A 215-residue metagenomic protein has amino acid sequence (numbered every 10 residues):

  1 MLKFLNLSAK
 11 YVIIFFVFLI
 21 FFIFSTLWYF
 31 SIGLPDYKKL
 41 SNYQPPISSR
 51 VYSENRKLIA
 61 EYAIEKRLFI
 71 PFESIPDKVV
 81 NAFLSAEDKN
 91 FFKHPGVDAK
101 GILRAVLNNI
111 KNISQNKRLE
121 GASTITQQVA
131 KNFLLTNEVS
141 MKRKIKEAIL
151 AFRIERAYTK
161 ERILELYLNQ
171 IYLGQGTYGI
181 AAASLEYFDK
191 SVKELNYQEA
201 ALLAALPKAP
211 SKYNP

Functional and structural regions predicted by a protein language model:
M1-Y52, N90-F91: N-terminal type II signal-anchor transmembrane helix that functions as the membrane-insertion/stop-transfer segment
F4, S8, A99-V106, I145: Hydrophobic alpha-helical segments of integral membrane proteins, encompassing both true transmembrane helices
L34-Y37, A63-F72, A86, A148: N-terminal post-signal-peptidase region of extra-cytosolic proteins
N42-Y43, Y62-A63, P95-K100, M141-I145: Short, glycine-/polar-rich solvent-exposed loops and beta-turns at beta-strand/coil boundaries
Y43-P71: Short extracytoplasmic
L58, R67, K89-F91, N109 (+2 more regions): Solvent-exposed loop/turn segments at secondary-structure junctions within structured extracellular/periplasmic domains
P71-I125, Y178-F188, L195-Q198, L203-A205: Flexible, acidic/glycine-enriched loop-and-adjacent beta/alpha segments that face the extracytoplasmic/periplasmic side
K117-P215: Non-catalytic, structured segments within soluble enzyme domains
